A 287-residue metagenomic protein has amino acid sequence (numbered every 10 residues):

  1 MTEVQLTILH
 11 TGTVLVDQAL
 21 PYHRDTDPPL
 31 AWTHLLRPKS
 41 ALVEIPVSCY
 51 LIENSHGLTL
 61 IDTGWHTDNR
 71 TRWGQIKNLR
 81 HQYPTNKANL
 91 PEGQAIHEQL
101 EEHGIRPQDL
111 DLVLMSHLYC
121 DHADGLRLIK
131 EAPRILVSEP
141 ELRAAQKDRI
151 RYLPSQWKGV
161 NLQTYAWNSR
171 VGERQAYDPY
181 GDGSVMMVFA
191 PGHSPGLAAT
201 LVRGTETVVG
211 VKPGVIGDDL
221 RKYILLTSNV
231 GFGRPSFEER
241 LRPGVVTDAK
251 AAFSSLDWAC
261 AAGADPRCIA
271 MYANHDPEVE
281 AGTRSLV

Functional and structural regions predicted by a protein language model:
M1-H97, L112, V209-V211, K222-N229: Metallo-beta-lactamase
Q5-I8, L42, C49-E53, T59 (+2 more regions): Core dinuclear metal-dependent hydrolase active-site scaffold
T11-T13, T63-H66, L118, E141 (+3 more regions): Active-site metal-binding loops of divalent metal-dependent hydrolases
T67, Q82-E98, T205-V287: Cap/insert and terminal regions of metallo-dependent hydrolase folds
N86-I105, D109, L128, R134-F189 (+1 more regions): Metallo-beta-lactamase
L110-D121: Metallo-beta-lactamase
D124-E131, G282-L286: Metal-dependent catalytic neighborhoods of phosphoester/phosphodiester hydrolases
